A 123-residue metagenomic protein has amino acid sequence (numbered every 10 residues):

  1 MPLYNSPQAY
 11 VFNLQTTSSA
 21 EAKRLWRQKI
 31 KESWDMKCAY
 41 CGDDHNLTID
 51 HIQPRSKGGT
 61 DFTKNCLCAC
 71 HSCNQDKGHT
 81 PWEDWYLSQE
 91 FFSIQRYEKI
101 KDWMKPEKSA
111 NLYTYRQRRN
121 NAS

Functional and structural regions predicted by a protein language model:
M1-K37, I94-Y97, K101-R119: Short, charged surface segments at domain edges that flank catalytic/cofactor-binding sites
K37-C68, K77-L87: Histidine-centered nuclease catalytic patch
L47, K64, Q75-S123: A detector for short metal-coordination/catalytic motifs
S72: Conserved phosphate-binding loops in nucleotide/dinucleotide-binding enzymes
